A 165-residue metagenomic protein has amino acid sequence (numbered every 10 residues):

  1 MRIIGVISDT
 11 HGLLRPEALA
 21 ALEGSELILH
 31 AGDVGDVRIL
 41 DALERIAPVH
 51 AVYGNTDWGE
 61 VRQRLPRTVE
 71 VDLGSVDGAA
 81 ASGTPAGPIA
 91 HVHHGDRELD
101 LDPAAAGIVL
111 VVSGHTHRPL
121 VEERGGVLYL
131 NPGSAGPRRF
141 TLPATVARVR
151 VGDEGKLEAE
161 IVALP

Functional and structural regions predicted by a protein language model:
M1-V49, D57-R67, A86, L142-T145: N-terminal active-site segment of His-dependent metallophosphoesterases
V6-S8, L27-D33, H50-N55, H91-H94 (+2 more regions): Active-site neighborhood of phospho(di)ester-bond hydrolases with catalytic His/Asp-centered motifs
H11-G12, R97-E98, A135, L164: Residue-level signature for short turns and capping positions that connect secondary-structure elements
G12, D33-G35, Y53-G59, V76 (+2 more regions): Short, acidic/turn-prone active-site loops that include or flank metal/cofactor- and phosphate-binding residues
R15-A20, I39-A42, A80, E98-D102 (+2 more regions): Short, flexible, glycine/charge-rich loop motifs used to bind or transfer phosphoryl groups or to couple energy/partner
P48-E98, A105: Helix-adjacent hinge/juxtasegments
E70-T84, A106-G107, E123, L130-P165: Binuclear metal-dependent phosphoesterase catalytic core
D96-R124: Non-DNA-binding regulatory cores of transcription-related proteins, predominantly C-terminal effector-binding
